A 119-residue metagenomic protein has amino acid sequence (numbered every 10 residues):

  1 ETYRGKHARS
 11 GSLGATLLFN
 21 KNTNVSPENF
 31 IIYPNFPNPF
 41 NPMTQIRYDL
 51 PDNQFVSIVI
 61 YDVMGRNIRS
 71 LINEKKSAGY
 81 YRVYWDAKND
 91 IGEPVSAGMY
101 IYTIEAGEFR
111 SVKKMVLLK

Functional and structural regions predicted by a protein language model:
E1-T16: Noncatalytic, solvent-exposed loop/strand surfaces of beta-propeller-type extracellular/periplasmic domains
L17-F36, F40-I60, S70, W85 (+1 more regions): Glycine-centered coil/turn sites that cap beta-strands in beta-rich domains
I72-G107: Short, surface-exposed loop/turn motifs with a glycine/proline- and acidic-biased composition
E74, M115-K119: Short beta-strand edge segments in extracellular beta-sheet folds
F109-K113: Extracellular and select intracellular beta-sandwich modules with Ser/Thr-enriched, small-residue motifs on
